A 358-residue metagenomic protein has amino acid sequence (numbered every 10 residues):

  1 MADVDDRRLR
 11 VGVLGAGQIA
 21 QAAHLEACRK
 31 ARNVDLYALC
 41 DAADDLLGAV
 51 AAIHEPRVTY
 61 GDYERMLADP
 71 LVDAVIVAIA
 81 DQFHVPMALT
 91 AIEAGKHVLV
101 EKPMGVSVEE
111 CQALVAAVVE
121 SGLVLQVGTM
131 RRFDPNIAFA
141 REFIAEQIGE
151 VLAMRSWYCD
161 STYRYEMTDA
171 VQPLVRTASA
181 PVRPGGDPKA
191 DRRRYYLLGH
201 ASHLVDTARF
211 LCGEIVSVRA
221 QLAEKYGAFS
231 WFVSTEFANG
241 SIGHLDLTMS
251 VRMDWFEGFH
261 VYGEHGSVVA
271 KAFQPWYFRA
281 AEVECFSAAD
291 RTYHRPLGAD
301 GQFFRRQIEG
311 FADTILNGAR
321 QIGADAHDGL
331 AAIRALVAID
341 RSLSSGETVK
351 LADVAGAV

Functional and structural regions predicted by a protein language model:
M1-H54: N-terminal Rossmann-like dinucleotide-binding module
M1-R8, A74-I76, Q112, D313-V358: C-terminal helix-rich "cap/oligomerization" subdomain common to oxidoreductases
A2-D5, G199-W276, R305-A319, A338-I339 (+1 more regions): Contiguous beta-strand/loop segments that form the cofactor/metal-binding neighborhood of enzyme cores
D45, R57-A117: Beta-loop-alpha module in the N-terminal Rossmann-like domain of NAD(P)-dependent dehydrogenases, especially those
V77, V100-E101, L125-V127, L245 (+1 more regions): Hydrophobic residues in well-ordered beta-strands that form the structural core
L123, R131-V218, G346: Predominantly a Rossmann-like dinucleotide-binding segment in NAD(P)-dependent oxidoreductases
M130, V171-G185, R192, F259-H327 (+1 more regions): C-terminal glycine/acidic-rich active-site capping loop/insertion
